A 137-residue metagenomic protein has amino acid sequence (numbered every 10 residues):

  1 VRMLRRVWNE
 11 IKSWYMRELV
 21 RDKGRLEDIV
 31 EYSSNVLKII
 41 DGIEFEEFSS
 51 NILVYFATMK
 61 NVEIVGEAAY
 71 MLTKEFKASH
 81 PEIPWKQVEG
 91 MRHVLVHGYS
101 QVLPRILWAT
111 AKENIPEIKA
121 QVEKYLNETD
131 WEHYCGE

Functional and structural regions predicted by a protein language model:
V1-E137: Solvent-exposed interaction patches of small proteins and small membrane subunits
